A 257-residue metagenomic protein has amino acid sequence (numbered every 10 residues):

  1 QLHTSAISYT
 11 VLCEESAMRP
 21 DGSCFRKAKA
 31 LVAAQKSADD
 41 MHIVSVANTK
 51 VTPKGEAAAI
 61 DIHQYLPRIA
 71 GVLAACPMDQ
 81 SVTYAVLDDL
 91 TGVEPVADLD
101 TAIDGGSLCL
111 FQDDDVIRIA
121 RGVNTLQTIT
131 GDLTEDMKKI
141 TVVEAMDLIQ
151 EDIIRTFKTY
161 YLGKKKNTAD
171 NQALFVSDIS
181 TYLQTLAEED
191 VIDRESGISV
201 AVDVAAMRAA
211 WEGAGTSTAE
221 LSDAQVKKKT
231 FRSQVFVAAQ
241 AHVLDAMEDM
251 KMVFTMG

Functional and structural regions predicted by a protein language model:
Q1-V82: Extracellular Cys-Trp
L73-D89, D98, I103, S107-G257: Structured, hydrophobic secondary-structure cores that serve as assembly/anchoring elements
